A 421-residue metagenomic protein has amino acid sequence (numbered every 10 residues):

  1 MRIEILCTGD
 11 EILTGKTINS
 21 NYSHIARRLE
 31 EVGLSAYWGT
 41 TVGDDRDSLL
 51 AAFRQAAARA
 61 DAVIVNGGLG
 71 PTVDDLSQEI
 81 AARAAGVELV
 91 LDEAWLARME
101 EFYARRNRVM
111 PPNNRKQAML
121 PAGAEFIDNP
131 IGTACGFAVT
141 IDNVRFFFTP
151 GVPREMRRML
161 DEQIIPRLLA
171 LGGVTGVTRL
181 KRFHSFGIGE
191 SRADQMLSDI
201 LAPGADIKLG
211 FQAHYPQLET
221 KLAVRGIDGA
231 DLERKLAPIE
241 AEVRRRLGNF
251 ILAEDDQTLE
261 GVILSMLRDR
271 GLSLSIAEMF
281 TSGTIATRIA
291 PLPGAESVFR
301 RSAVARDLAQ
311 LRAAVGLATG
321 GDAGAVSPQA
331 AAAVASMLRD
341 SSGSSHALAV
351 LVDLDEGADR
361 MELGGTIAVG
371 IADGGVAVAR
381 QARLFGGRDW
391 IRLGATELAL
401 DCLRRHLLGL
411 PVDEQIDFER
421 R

Functional and structural regions predicted by a protein language model:
M1-G39, A230-R234: Glycine-rich phosphate/diphosphate-binding loop of Rossmann-like nucleotide-binding domains
I3-I5, F146, L274: Conserved hydrophobic helix-helix packing surfaces used for dimerization/oligomerization
H24, E79-V90, E162-R167, A290-V298 (+1 more regions): A glycine- and small-aliphatic-rich helix-loop capping segment at beta-alpha/alpha-beta transitions that lines
W38-S48, R383-L384: Short beta->alpha junction loops
S48-A51, D75-L171, G324-V326: Proline/glycine-rich low-complexity loops and linkers
T140-P216, K221-A223, D231-L236: Accessory alpha-helical/coil subdomains and C-terminal extensions that flank or cap enzyme catalytic cores
D231-L236, E240-R421: Short alpha-helical segments enriched in small residues
